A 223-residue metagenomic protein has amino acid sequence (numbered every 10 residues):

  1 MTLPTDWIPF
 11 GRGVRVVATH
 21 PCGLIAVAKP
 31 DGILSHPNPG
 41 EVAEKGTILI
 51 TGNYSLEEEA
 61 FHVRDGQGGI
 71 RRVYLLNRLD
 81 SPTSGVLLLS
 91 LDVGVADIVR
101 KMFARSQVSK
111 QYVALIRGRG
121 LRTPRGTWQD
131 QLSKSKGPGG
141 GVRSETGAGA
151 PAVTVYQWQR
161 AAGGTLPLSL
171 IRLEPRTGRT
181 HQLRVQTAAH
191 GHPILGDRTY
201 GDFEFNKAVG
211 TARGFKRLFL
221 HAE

Functional and structural regions predicted by a protein language model:
M1-E223: RNA pseudouridine synthases
